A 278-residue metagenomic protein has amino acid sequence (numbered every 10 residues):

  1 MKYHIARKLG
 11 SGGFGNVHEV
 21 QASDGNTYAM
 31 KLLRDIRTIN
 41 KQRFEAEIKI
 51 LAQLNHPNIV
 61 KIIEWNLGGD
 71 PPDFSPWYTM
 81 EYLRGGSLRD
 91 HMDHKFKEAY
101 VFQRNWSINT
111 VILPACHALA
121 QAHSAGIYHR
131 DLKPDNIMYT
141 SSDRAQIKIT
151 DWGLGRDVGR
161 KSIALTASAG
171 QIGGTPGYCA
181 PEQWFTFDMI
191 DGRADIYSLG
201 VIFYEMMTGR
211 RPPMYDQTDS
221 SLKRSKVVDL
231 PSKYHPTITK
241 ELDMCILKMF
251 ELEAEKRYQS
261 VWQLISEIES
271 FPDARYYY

Functional and structural regions predicted by a protein language model:
A6-G12, V17: Protein kinase glycine-rich loop
R34-Q53: AlphaC helix of the eukaryotic protein kinase fold
K61-P76: Short beta-strand micro-motifs within the conserved protein kinase catalytic domain, predominantly in the N-lobe
V111-I112: Activation segment signature within eukaryotic-like protein kinase domains
H117-I127: Protein kinase catalytic-loop region centered on the HRD/HxD motif
A167-E182: Conserved activation segment of eukaryotic-like protein kinases, specifically the C-terminal portion of the activation
E182-G192: Conserved end of the kinase activation segment
